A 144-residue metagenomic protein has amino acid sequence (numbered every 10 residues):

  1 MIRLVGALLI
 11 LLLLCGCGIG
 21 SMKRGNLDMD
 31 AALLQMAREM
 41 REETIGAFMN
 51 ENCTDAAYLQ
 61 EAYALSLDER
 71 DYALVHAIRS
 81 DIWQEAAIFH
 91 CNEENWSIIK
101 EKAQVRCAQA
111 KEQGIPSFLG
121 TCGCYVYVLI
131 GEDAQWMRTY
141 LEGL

Functional and structural regions predicted by a protein language model:
M1-L4, L8: Positively charged n-region of N-terminal signal peptides that target proteins for export
L13-G16: C-terminal motif of bacterial Sec signal peptides marking the signal peptidase cleavage site
G18-S21: Bacterial signal peptide processing site
G25-I45: Post-signal peptide N-terminal segment of mature Sec-exported envelope proteins
G46-Q84, N95-I99, P116: Short, compositionally biased low-complexity segments enriched in polar/charged residues
Q84-E93, Y125-I130: Second-shell loop/turn segments in exported
I98-R106, R138-L144: Short amphipathic alpha-helices in soluble, non-transmembrane regions that often serve as interface/regulatory elements
K111-L144: A short, solvent-exposed beta-edge/loop patch
